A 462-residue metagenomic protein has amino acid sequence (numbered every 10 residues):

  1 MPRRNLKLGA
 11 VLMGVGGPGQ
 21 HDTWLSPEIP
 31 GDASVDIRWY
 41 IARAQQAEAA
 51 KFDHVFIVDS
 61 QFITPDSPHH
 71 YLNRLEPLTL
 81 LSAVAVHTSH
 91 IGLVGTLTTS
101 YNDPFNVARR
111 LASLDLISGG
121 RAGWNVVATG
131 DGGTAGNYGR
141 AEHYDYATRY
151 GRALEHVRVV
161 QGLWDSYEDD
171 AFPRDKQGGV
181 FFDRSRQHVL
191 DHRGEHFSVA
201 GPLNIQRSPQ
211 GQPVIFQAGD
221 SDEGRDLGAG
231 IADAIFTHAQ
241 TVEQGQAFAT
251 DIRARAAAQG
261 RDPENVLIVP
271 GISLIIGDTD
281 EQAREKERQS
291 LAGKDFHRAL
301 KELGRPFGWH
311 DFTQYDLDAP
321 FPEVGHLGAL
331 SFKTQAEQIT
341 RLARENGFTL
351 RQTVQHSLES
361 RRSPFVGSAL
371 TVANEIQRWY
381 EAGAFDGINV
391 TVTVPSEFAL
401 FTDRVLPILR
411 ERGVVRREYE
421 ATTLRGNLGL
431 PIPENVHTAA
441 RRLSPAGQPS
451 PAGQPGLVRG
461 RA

Functional and structural regions predicted by a protein language model:
M1-P18, A147-Q210, E243-Y380, R410-G447 (+1 more regions): An alpha-helical appendage that flanks or caps ligand/catalytic pockets
M1-T88, Q210-P213, V324, T422 (+3 more regions): N-terminal beta1-alpha1-beta2 module of alpha/beta enzyme domains
P2, Q45-A49, L81-S89, D115-R121 (+2 more regions): Acidic (Asp/Glu)-rich catalytic clusters
L6-A10, V55-I57, I91-L97, G120-V126 (+5 more regions): Hydrophobic faces of well-ordered beta-strands that scaffold small-molecule active sites in alpha/beta enzyme cores
L8, A47, K51, V84 (+8 more regions): Conserved, mostly hydrophobic/aromatic
H21-R38, T96-F105, A141-H143, P209-D222 (+2 more regions): Active-site mouth loops of central-metabolism enzymes
P68-V94, A257-Q259, F401-R417: Alpha-helix-loop-beta-strand connector modules within alpha/beta enzyme cores
H87, G95-Y138, Y144-A147, R152-H156: Hydrophobic or amphipathic alpha-helical targeting/insertion segments
